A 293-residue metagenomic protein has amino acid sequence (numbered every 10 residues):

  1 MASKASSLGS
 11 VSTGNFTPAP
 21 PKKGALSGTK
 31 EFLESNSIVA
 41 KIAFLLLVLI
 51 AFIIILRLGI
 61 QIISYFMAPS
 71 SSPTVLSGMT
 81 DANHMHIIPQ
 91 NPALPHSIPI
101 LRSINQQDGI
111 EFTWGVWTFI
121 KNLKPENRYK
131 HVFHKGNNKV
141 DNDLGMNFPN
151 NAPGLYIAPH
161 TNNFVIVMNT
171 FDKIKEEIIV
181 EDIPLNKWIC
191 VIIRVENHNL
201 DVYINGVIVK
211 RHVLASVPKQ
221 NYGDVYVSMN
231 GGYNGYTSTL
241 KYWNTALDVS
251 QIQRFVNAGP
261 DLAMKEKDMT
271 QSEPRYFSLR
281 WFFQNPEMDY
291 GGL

Functional and structural regions predicted by a protein language model:
M1-L293: Extracellular glycan-associated modules
